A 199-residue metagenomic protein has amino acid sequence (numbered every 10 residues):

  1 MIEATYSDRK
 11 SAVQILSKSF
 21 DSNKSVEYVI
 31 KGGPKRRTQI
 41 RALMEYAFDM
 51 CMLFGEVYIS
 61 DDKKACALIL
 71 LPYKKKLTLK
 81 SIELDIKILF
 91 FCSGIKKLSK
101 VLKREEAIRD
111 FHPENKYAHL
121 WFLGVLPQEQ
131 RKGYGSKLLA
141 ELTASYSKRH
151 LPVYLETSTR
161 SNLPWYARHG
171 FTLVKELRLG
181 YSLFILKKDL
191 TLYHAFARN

Functional and structural regions predicted by a protein language model:
M1-I15, S22: A short beta-loop-alpha structural element at the N-terminal edge of CoA-dependent acyl/N-acetyltransferase catalytic
P34-F54: Active-site rim helix/loop that mediates acceptor-substrate recognition in acyltransferases
M52-L70, L126: Conserved beta-hairpin
C66-L123, Q130: Conserved acyl-donor/pantetheine-binding loop and adjacent beta-alpha core of acyl/acetyltransferases and related
N115-H119, Y146-S158: Conserved GNAT acetyl-CoA-binding A-motif
W121-Q130, Y154-P164, L179: Conserved beta-strand-loop-alpha-helix junction that forms the acyl-donor binding cleft
R131-A144: Conserved acetyl-CoA-binding loop-helix of GNAT-fold acetyltransferases
S136, K148-H150, T159-E176, G180: Conserved active-site alpha-helix within GNAT-family acetyltransferase domains
